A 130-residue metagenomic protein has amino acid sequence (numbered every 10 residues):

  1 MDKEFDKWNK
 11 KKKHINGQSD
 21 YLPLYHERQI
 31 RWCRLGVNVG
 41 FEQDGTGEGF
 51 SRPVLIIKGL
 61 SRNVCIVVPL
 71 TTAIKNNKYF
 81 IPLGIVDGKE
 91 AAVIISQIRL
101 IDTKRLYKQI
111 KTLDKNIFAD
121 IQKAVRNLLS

Functional and structural regions predicted by a protein language model:
M1-K10, I15, P23, E48 (+1 more regions): C-terminal terminal-subdomain/extension
E27-R28: Loop/turn positions that initiate beta-strands
L35, P69-L70, Q97: Residue-level recognition of conserved beta-strand positions in structured domain cores
G36-F41: Short, charged beta-turn/beta-strand-edge "cap" motif at the junction between a beta-strand and an adjacent loop
Q43-D87: Compact nucleic-acid interaction/catalytic patches
